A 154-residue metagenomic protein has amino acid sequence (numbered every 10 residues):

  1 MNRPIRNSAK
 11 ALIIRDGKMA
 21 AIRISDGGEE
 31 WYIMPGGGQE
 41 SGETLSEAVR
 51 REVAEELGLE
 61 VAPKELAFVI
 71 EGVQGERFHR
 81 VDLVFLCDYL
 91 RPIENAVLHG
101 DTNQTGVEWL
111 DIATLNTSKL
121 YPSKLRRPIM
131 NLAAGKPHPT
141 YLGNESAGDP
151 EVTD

Functional and structural regions predicted by a protein language model:
M1-M34, V61, E65: N-terminal strand-loop-strand
R15, E52-V53, L132: Generic helix-packing signal
E29-Y32, D101-D154: Nudix hydrolase/Nudix homology domain
P35-G37, S41, L142: Short glycine-rich loop/turn motifs that provide flexible caps or phosphate-binding loops at active sites
Q39-A62, G72-K124: Unchanged
T44-S46, K64-E65, F85-L86, L132-A134 (+1 more regions): Short, intrinsically disordered/low-complexity patches at protein termini and at juxtamembrane boundaries
A67-E71: Generic short beta-strand segments
